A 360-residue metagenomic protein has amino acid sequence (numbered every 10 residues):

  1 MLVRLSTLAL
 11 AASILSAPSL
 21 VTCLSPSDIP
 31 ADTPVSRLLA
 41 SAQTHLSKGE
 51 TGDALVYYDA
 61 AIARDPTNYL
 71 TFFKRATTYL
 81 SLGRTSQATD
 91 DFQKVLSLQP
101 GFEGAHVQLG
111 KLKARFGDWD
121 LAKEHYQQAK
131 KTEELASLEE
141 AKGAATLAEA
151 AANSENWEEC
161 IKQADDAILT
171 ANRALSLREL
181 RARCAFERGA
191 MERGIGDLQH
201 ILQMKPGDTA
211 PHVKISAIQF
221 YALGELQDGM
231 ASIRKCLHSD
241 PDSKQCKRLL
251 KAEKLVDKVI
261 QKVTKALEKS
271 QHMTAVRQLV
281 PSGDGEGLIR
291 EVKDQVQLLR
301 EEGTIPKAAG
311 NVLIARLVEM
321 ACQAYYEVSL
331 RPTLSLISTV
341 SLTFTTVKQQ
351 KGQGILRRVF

Functional and structural regions predicted by a protein language model:
T33-R64, G143-T170, Q261-G285, M320 (+2 more regions): Alpha-helical segment of the N-proximal tetratricopeptide repeat
P34, N68, F102, W119 (+6 more regions): Residue-level recognition of tetratricopeptide repeat
S47, S81-L82, R115, A150-S154 (+6 more regions): Register position in tetratricopeptide repeats
A54, A88, A122, C160 (+5 more regions): Single-residue signature of alpha-solenoid repeat helices
A61, K94-V95, Q128-A129, D166-A167 (+3 more regions): Canonical positions in the second alpha-helix
R64, L98, T132-E133, T170 (+3 more regions): Structural marker of alpha-solenoid helical repeat scaffolds
T71, A105, E139, L177 (+3 more regions): TPR alpha-solenoid repeat register
K74, Q108, T146, L180 (+3 more regions): Canonical tetratricopeptide repeat
